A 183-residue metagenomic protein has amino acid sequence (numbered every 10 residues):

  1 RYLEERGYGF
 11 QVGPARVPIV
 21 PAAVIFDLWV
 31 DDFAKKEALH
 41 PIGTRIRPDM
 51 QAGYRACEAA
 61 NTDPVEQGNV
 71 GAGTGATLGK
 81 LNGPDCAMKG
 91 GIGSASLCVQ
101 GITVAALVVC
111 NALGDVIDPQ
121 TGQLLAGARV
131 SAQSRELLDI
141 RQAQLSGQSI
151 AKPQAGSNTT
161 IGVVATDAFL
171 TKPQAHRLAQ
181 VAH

Functional and structural regions predicted by a protein language model:
Y2-H183: A structural signal for small-residue-enriched, beta-sheet-centric alpha/beta enzyme cores and oligomeric scaffold folds
